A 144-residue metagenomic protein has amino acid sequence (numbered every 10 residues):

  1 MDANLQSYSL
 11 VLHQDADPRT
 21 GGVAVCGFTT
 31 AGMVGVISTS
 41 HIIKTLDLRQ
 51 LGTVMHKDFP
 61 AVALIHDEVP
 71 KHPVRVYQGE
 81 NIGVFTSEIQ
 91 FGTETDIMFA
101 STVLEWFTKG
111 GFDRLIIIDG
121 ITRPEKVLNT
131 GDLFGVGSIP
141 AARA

Functional and structural regions predicted by a protein language model:
M1-I89: N-terminal short beta-loop-beta anion/metal-coordinating cradle
H66-K71, E94-L104: Short acidic (Asp/Glu) patches
G92-T95, T122-L128: Short, well-ordered, mixed-charge alpha-helical segments that flank or form enzyme active sites
D113-I116: Structural motif
I118-G120: Glycine-rich, histidine-containing beta strand-loop boundary motifs that form or position
P124-A144: Catalytic cores of processing enzymes, dominated by hydrolases/peptidases, characterized by acidic/His-rich
